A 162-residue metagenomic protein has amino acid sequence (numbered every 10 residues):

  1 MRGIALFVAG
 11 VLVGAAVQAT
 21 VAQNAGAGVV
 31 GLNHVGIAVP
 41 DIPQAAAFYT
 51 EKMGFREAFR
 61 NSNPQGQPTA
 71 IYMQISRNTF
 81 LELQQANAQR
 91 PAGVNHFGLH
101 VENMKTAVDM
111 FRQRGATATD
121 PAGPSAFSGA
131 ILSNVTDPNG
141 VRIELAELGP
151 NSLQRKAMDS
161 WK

Functional and structural regions predicted by a protein language model:
R2-F7, L12-G14, A19-G28, N61 (+3 more regions): Vicinal oxygen chelate
A25, Q85-A88: Short, flexible, solvent-exposed loop/turn segments with mixed acidic/basic and small polar residues
A27-V30, I37-F80, Q113, G129-N134: Core segments of cupin and vicinal oxygen chelate
V30-P40, I71-Q74, A88-R112, I131-T136 (+1 more regions): Vicinal oxygen chelate
N78, E102-M104, L148: Solvent-exposed coil/turn segments that connect beta secondary-structure elements in extracytoplasmic/periplasmic
N78-E82, G140-I143: Short, charged/polar, Gly/Pro-enriched secondary-structure boundary elements
T79-L81, N87, G123: Intrinsic, low-complexity N-terminal interaction/targeting segments
